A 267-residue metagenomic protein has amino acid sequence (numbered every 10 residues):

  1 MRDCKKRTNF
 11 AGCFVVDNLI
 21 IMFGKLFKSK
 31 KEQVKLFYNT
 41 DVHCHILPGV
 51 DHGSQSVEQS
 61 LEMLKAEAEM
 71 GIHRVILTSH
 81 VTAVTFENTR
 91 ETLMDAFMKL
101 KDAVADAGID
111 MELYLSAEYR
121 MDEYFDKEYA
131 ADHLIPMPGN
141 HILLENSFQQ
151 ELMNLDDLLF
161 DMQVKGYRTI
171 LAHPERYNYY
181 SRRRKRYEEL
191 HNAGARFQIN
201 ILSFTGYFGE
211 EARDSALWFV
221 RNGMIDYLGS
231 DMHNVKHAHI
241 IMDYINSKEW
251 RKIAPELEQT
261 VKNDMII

Functional and structural regions predicted by a protein language model:
T8, I20, K25, S29 (+1 more regions): Mid-to-C-terminal alpha-helical segments outside catalytic/metal-binding sites
D17-I109: An N-terminally biased module of ancient metal coordination in phosphate/nucleic-acid-related enzymes
F23, E87-R196: Extended substrate/RNA-proximal surfaces in nucleic-acid metabolism proteins
A68, Q163, V220-R221: Non-catalytic positions within long, well-ordered alpha-helices that form the structural scaffold/packing of enzyme
V81-T85, R120-D122, R176-Y180, F204-Y207 (+1 more regions): Active-site environment of divalent metal-dependent phosphoester hydrolases
G194-G206: His/Asp/Glu-enriched short active-site or ligand-binding loop at hydrolase and phosphoryl-transfer sites
M224-I240: Short acidic/histidine-rich active-site segments
